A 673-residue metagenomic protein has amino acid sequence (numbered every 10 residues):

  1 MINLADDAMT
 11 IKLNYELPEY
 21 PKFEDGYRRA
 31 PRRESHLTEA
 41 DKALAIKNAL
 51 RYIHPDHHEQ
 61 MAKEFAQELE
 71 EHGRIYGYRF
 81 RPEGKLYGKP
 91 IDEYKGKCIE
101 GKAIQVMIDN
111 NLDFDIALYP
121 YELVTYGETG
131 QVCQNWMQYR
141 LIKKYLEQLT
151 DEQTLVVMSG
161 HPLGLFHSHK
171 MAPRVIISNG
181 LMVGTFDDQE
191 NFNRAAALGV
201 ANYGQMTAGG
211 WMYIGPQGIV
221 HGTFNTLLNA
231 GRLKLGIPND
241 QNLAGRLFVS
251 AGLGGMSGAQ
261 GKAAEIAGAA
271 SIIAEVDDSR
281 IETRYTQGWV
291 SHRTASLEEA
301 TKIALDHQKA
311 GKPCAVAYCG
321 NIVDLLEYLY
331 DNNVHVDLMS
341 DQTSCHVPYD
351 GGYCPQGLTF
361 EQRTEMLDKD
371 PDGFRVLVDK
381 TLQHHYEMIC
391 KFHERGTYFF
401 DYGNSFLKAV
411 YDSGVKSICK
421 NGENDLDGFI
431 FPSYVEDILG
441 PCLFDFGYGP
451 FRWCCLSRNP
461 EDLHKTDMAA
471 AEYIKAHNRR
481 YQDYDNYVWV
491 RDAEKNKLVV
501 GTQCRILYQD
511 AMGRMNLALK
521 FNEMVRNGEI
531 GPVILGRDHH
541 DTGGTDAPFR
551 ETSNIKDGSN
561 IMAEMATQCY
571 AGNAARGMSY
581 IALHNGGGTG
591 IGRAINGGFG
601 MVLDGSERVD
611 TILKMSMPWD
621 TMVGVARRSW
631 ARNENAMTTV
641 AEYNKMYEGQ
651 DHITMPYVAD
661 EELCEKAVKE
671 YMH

Functional and structural regions predicted by a protein language model:
M1-P216, P371-K520, M524-G536, T542-D546 (+3 more regions): Long, compositionally biased, glycine/small-hydrophobic-enriched stretches that function as flexible linkers, tethers
Q205-L228, R232, N239, A244-L247 (+7 more regions): Catalytic or ion-translocation cores adjacent to nucleophile or general acid/base/metal-coordination motifs in diverse
E265-A267, Y330-H335, V415-C419, V525 (+2 more regions): Short, solvent-exposed amphipathic alpha-helical segments in soluble enzyme and RNA/protein-processing domains
A270, H335, Y398: Residue-level detector of anion-binding/catalytic polar loops
D278, G320-V323, Q342-V347, G403-A409 (+2 more regions): Glycine-rich beta-alpha junction loops
A315-T343, D350: Active-site/ligand-binding-proximal alpha/beta "capping" segment
V323-L326, H385-Y386, L517-F521, M565-Q568: Glycine-rich, charged/polar anion/phosphate-binding loops that engage phosphate groups from diverse ligands
D538-Q568: Small-residue-enriched alpha-helical segments and adjacent helix-cap loops that form tight helix-helix packing
